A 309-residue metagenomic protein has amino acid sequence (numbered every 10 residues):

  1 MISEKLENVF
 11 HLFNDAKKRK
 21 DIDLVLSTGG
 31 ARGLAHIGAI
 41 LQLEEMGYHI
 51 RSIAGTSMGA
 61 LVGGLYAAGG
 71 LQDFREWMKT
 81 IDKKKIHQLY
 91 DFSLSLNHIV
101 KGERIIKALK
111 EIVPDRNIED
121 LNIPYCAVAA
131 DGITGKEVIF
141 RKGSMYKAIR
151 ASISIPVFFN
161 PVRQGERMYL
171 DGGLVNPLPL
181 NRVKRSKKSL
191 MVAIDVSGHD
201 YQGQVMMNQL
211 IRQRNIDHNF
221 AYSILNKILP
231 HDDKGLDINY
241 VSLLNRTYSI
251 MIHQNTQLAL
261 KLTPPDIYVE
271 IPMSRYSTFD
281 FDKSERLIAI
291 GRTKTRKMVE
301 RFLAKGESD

Functional and structural regions predicted by a protein language model:
M1-I53: Helix-rich "cap/lid" substructures immediately adjacent to catalytic or cofactor-binding pockets
N14, R19-I22, L71-A108, A130-S144 (+2 more regions): Non-catalytic peripheral regions of patatin-like phospholipases
G29, A39, G59, A127 (+6 more regions): Conserved small-residue
H36, G59-A60, N176: Catalytic nucleophile loop
I50-A68: Catalytic nucleophile loop
I86, V113-P124: A short alpha-helix-loop-beta-strand transition element characteristic of N-terminal alpha/beta dinucleotide-binding
K110, A148-P161, G172-P179: Active-site glycine-rich loop that binds ribose-phosphate moieties when present
Y125-D131, N160: Short beta-strand scaffold segments in enzyme catalytic cores
